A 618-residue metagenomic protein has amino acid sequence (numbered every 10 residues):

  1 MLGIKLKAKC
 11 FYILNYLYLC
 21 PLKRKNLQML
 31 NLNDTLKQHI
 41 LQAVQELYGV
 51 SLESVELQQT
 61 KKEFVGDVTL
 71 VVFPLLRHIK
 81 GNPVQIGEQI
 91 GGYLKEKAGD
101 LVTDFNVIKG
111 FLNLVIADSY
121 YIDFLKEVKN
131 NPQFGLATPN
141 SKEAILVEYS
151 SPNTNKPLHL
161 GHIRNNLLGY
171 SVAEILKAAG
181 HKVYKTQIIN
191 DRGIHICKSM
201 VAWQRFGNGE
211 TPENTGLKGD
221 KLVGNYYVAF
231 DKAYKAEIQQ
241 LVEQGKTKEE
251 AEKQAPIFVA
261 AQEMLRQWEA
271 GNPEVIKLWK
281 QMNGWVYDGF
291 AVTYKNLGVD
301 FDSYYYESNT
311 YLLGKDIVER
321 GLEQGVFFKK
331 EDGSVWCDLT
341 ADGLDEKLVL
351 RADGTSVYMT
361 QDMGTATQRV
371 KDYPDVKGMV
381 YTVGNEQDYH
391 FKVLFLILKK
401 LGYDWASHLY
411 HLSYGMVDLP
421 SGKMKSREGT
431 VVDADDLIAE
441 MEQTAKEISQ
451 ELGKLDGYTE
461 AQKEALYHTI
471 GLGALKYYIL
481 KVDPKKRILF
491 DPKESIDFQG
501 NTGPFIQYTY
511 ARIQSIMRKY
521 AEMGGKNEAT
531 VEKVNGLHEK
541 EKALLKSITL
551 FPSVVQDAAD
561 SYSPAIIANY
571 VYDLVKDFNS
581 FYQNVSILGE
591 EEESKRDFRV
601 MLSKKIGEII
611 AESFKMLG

Functional and structural regions predicted by a protein language model:
K5, Y12-P21, K25: Short, positively charged and aromatic/hydrophobic N-terminal segments
C10-L14, Q28, V531: Composition-driven detection of intrinsically disordered, low-complexity segments
F11, N15-L17, L47, F581: Intrinsically disordered, low-complexity N-terminal regions enriched in serine/proline/glycine with scattered basic
M29-I122, P139-L617: Non-catalytic interaction-recognition regions
D123-V128: Short, charged, solvent-exposed linker or helix-capping segments at domain edges/interfaces that act as flexible hinges
K129-N140: Flexible, low-complexity linker/hinge segments
